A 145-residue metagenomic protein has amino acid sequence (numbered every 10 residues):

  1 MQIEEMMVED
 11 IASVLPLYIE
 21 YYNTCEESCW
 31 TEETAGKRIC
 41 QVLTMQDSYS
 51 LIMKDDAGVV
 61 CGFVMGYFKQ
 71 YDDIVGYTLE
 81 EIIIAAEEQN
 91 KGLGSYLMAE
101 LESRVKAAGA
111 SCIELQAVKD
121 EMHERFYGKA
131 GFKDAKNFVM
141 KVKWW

Functional and structural regions predicted by a protein language model:
Q2-P16: A short beta-loop-alpha structural element at the N-terminal edge of CoA-dependent acyl/N-acetyltransferase catalytic
I19-C40: Conserved GNAT-fold acetyl-CoA-binding loop/helix
C40-I52: A short helix-loop-beta-strand connector motif used in the catalytic cores of GNAT acetyltransferases and, in some
I52, V59-F68, T78, I83: Conserved beta-strand in the GNAT
I84, N90-S103, K129: Conserved acetyl-CoA-binding loop-helix of GNAT-fold acetyltransferases
Q89, E114-E124, V142-W145: Conserved beta-strand-loop-alpha-helix junction that forms the acyl-donor binding cleft
S95, A107, K119-N137: Conserved active-site alpha-helix within GNAT-family acetyltransferase domains
M98, V105-A117: Conserved GNAT acetyl-CoA-binding A-motif
